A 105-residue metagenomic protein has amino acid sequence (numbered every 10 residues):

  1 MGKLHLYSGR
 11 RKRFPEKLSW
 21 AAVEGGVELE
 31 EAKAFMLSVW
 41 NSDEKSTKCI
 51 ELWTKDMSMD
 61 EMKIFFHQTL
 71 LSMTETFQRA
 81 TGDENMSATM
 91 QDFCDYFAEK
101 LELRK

Functional and structural regions predicted by a protein language model:
M1-L4: Structured beta-strand/loop patches that form or line metal/cofactor-binding pockets in enzymes
G9-R10: Short, acidic, Ser/Thr-enriched surface-loop or helix-capping motifs
K17-A80: Active-site- and interface-proximal helix/loop "cap" or "latch" segments in soluble metabolic and energy-transducing
T74-K105: C-terminal charged interaction modules
